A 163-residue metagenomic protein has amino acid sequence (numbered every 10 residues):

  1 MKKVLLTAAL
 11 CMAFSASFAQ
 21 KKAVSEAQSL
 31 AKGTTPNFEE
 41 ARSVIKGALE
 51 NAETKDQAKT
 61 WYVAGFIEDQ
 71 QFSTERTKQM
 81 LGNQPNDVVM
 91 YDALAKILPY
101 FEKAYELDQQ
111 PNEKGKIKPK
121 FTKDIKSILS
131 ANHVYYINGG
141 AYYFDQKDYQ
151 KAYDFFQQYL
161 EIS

Functional and structural regions predicted by a protein language model:
M1-A27: Bacterial Sec-dependent N-terminal signal peptides
F14, L49-E53, I162-S163: Solenoid-like repeat scaffolds
Q20-A31, Y62, L129-F144, Q157: Alpha-helical tetratricopeptide repeat
Q20-P85, V89: Start-of-domain marker
E39-R42, K46, E102, D154-Q157: Alpha-solenoid helical repeat scaffolds
I67-Q150, E161-S163: Short coil/linker segments at helix-helix boundaries
